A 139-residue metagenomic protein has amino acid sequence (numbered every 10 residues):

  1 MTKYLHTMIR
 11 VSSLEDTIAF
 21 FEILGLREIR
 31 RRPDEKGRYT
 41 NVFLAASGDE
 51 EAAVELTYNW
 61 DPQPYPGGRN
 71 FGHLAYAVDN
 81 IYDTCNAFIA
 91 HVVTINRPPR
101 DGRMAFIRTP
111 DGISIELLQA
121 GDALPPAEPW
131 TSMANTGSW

Functional and structural regions predicted by a protein language model:
M1-I18, F71-L74, G121-W139: N-terminal beta-strand motif that seeds the catalytic metal site of vicinal oxygen chelate
T2, M8-E51: Core segments of cupin and vicinal oxygen chelate
K3, R38, N70, D101: Exposed loop/turn and edge beta-strand positions of beta-sandwich/beta-sheet ligand-binding modules
F20, G48, Y65, F106-T109: A general structural signal for stabilizing positions within well-ordered secondary structure
I29-P33, T40-V42, Y76, Y82-W139: Vicinal oxygen chelate
S47-E51, D61-Q63, I81-D83: Short, charged/polar surface micro-motifs in flexible loops or helix N-caps
P64-P66, G72-H73: A contiguous binding-surface segment within folded domains or other stable secondary-structure elements
